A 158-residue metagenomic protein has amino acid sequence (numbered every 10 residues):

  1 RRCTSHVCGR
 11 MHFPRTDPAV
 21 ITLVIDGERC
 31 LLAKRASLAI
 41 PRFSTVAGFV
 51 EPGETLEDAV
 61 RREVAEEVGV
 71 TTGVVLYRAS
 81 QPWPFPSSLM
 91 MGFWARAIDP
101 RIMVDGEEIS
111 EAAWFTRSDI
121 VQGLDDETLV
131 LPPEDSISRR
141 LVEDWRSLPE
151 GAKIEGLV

Functional and structural regions predicted by a protein language model:
R1-I21: Cys/His-rich short segments
A19-R35, A39-A47, L56-E57, V74-V75: Conserved active-site beta-strand-loop modules that form the wall/rim of enzyme catalytic pockets and either contain
V20, M91, S110: Change "...and in nucleic-acid phosphodiester-cleaving endonucleases..." to "...and in nucleic-acid processing enzymes
G27-R29, A36, R96-R101, R117-S118: Short loop segments at secondary-structure junctions
L31, E51, V121: Nucleotide phosphate-binding site architecture
A39-F43, D105-V158: Nudix hydrolase/Nudix homology domain
T45-A79, F93, R101: The catalytic Nudix box helix
Q81-V104: Active-site-adjacent beta-strand/loop module that shapes the phosphate/pyrophosphate-binding cleft
